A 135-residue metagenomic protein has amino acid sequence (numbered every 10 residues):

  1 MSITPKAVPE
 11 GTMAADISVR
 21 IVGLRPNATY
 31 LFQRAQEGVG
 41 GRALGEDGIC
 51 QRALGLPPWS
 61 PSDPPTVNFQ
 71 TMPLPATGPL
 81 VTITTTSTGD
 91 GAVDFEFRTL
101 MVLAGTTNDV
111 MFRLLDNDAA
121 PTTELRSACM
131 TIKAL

Functional and structural regions predicted by a protein language model:
M1-L135: N-terminal leader/targeting pre-sequences
